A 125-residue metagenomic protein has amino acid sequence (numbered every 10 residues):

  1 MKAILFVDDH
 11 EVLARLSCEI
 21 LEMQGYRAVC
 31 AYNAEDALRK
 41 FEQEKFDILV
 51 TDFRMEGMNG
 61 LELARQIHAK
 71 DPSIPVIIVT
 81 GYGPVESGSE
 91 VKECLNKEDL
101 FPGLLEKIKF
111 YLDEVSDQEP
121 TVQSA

Functional and structural regions predicted by a protein language model:
R15-M23: Charged docking surfaces used in two-component/phosphorelay signaling
G25-Y32, K40: Short hydrophobic/Thr-rich beta-strand motif most characteristic of the beta2 strand and flanking loop of CheY-like
N33, N59-E62: Acidic catalytic/metal-coordinating carboxylates
R39, L61-P72: Short amphipathic alpha-helix used as the core "switch/output" element in two-component signaling
L49-D52: Active-site residues of response regulator receiver
M55: Receiver (REC) domain active-site loop signature in two-component systems and cognate sites in sensor histidine kinases
E90-D117: Output/docking surface of receiver
